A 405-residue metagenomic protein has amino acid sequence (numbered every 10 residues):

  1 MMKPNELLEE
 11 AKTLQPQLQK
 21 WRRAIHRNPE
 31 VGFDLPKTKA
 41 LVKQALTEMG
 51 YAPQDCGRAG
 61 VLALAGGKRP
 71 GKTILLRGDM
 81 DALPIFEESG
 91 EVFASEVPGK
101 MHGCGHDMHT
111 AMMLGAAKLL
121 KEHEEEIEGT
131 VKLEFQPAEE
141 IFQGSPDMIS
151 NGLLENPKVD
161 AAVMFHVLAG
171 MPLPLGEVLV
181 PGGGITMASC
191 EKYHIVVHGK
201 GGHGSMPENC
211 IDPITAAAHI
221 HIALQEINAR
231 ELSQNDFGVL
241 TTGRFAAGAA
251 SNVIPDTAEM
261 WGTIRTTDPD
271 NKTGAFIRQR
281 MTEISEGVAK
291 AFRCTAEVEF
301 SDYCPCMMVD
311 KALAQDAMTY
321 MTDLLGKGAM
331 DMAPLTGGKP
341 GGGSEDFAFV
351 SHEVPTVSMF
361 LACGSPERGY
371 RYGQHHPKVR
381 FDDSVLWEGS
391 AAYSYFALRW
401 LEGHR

Functional and structural regions predicted by a protein language model:
K3, L14-W21, D34-A45, K72 (+17 more regions): General structural feature for long, well-ordered alpha-helical segments within catalytic domains of soluble enzymes
K3-H102, D107, A111-E128: Acidic/His- and Gly-rich active-site-bordering loop/insert found across diverse amide/peptide-bond hydrolases
I25, A63, L76, H106 (+8 more regions): Divalent metal-coordination and catalytic microenvironments
E30, D79-D81, A138-E140, L168 (+1 more regions): Active-site beta-loop-alpha junctions enriched in small/polar residues
R77, F86, Y193-I195, S358-G364: Non-cysteine beta-strand/loop elements that form the S-adenosyl-L-methionine
L83, S89-M101, D107-M108, L120-P255 (+1 more regions): Histidine/acidic-residue-rich, glycine-tolerant segments that coordinate divalent metal ions
A218-R405: Metal-dependent amide/peptide-bond hydrolase catalytic core, centered on the "pita-bread" metallohydrolase fold
